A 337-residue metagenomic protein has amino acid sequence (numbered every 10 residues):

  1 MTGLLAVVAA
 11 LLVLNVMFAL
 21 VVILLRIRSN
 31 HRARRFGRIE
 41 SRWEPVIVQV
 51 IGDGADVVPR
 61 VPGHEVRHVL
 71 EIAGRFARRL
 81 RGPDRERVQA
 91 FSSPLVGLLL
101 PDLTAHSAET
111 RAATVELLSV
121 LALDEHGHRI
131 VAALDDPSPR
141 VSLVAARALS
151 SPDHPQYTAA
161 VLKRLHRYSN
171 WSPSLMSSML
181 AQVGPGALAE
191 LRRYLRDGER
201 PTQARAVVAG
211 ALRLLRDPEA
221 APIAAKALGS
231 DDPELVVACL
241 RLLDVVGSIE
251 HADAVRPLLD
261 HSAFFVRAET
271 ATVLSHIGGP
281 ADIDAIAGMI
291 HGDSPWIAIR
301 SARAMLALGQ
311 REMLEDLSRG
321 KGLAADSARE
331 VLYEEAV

Functional and structural regions predicted by a protein language model:
M1-R35: N-terminal signal-anchor transmembrane alpha helix of single-pass membrane proteins, serving as the membrane-anchoring
L25-S107: N-terminal topogenic membrane-targeting module
D84, V88, T114, A145 (+6 more regions): Conserved hydrophobic register position within alpha-solenoid helical repeats
A90-L103, L123-L134, H154-H166, P185-D197 (+4 more regions): Amphipathic alpha-helical scaffolding segments comprising HEAT/armadillo-like alpha-solenoid repeats
A108-E109, P139-R140, P155, S169-P173 (+8 more regions): Alpha-helix N-cap/helix-start positions at coil->helix boundaries
R111-A122, H126-H128, P137-R147: Membrane-embedded segments
Q310-V337: Eukaryotic acidic, Ser/Thr-rich intrinsically disordered low-complexity regions
